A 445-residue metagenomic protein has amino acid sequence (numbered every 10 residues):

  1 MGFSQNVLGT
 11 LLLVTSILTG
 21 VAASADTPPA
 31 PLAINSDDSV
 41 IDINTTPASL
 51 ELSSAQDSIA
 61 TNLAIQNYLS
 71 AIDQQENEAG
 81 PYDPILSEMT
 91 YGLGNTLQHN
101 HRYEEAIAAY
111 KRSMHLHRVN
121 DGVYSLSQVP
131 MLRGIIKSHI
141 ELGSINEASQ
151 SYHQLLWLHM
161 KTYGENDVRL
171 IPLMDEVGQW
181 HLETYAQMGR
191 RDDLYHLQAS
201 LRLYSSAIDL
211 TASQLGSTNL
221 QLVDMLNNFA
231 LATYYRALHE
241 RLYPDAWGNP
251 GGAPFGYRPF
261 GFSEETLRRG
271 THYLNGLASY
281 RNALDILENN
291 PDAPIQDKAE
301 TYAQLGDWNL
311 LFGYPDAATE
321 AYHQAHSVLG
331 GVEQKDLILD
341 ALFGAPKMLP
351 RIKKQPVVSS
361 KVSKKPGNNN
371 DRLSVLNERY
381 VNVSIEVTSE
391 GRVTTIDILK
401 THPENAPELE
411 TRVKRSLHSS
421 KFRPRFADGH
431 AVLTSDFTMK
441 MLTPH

Functional and structural regions predicted by a protein language model:
G2-A23: Gram-negative bacterial Sec-dependent N-terminal signal peptides
A22-G92, T96: N-terminal leader/linker segments that initiate helical-solenoid repeat arrays
D26-P28, L32-D38, N62, G80-D83 (+6 more regions): Charge-biased low-complexity segments
D57-D73, R102-S113, I145-W157, D193-D209 (+3 more regions): Helix-turn-helix repeat elements of alpha-solenoid scaffolds
Q75-E76, H117, H159, T211 (+3 more regions): Eukaryotic all-alpha helical interaction scaffolds
P84, L126, V168, P172-D175 (+2 more regions): Residue signature of alpha-solenoid helical repeat architecture, marking inter-repeat boundaries and helix-start
